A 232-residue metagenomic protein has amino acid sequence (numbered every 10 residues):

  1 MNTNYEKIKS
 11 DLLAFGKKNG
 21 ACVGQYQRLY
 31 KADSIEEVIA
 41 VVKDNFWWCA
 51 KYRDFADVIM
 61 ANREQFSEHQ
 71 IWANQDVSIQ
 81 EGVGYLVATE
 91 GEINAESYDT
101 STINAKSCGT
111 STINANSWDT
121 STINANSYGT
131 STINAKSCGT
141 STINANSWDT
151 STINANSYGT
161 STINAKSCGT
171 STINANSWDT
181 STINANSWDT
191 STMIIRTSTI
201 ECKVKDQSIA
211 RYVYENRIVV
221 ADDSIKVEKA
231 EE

Functional and structural regions predicted by a protein language model:
M1-E232: Short, glycine-biased loop/turn motifs at secondary-structure junctions and in low-complexity Ser/Thr/Pro-rich termini
